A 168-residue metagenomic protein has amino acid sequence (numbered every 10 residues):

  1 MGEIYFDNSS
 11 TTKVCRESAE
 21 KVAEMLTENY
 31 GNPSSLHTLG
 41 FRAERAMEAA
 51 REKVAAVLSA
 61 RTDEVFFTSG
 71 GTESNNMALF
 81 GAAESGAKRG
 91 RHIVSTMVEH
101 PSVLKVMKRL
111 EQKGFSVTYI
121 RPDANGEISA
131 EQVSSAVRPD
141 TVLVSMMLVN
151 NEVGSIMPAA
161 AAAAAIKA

Functional and structural regions predicted by a protein language model:
M1-A168: Pyridoxal 5′-phosphate
